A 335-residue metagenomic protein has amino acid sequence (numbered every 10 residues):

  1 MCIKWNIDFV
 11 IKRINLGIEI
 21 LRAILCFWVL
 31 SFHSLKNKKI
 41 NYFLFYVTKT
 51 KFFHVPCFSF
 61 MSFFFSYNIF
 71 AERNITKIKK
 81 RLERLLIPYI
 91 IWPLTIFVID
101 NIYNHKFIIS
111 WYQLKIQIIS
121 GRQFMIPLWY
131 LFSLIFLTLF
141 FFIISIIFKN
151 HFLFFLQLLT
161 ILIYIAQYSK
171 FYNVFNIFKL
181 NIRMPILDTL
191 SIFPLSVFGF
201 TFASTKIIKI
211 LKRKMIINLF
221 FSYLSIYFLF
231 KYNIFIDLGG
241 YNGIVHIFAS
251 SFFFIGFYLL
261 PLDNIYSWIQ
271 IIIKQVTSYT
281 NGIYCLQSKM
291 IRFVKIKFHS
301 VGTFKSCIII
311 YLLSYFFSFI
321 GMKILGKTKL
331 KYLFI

Functional and structural regions predicted by a protein language model:
M1-L162, H299-I335: Membrane-cytosol interface segments of multi-pass membrane proteins, especially ER/Golgi lipid-handling enzymes
F9, K106-Q113, L137-F142, Q167-N173 (+1 more regions): Hydrophobic, membrane-facing alpha-helical anchors
F27-S34, P93-L94, L158-Y172, L219-N233 (+2 more regions): Aromatic-anchored segments of alpha-helical transmembrane domains
K36-N37, R84, Y172, I291-F293: Active-site environment of divalent metal-dependent phosphoester hydrolases
F43-V55, I118-S133, S169-L195, L229-F252: Interfacial loop-to-helix transition and helix-capping segments at the boundaries of transmembrane helices
F63-N68, L137-S145, I192-I208, S250-D263 (+3 more regions): Hydrophobic transmembrane alpha-helices
R81-Y89, L219-F220, Y279, I283: Junctions where cytoplasmic loops transition into the N-terminal start of transmembrane alpha-helices in multi-pass
L190, S204-K274, Y279, K289 (+2 more regions): Alpha-helical transmembrane segments and terminal signal-anchor/GPI-anchor hydrophobic tails, characterized by long
